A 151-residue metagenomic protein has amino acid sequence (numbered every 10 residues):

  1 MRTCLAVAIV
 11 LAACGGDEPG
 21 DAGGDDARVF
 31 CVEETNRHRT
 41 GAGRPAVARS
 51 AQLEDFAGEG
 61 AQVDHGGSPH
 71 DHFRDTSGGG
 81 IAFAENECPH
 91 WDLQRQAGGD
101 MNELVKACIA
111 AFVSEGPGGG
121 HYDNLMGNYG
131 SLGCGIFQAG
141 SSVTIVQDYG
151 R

Functional and structural regions predicted by a protein language model:
M1, A8-D26: Ser/Thr-rich, Pro/Gly/Ala-heavy low-complexity intrinsically disordered linkers and tails of secreted extracellular
M1-R2, C88: Intrinsically disordered regions, especially transient/low-confidence alpha-helical propensity segments and coil-helix
C4-V7, T40, G80, G118: Preference for short coil/turn "hinge" residues that link or interrupt alpha-helices
A6-I9, E54: Detector for intrinsically disordered, low-structure N-terminal pre-sequences
I9, E18-G20, N36, L93 (+2 more regions): Mature cores of small secreted peptide/protein domains
G24-I81, Y122, G127-L132: Short, well-ordered surface patches within globular domains
D75-R151: A well-ordered secondary-structure block
